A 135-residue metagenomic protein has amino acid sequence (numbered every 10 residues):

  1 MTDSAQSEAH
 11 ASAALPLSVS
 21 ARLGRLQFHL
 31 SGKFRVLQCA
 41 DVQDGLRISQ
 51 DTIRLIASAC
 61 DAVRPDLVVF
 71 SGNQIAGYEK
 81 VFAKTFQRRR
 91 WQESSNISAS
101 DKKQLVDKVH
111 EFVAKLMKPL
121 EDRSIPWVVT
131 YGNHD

Functional and structural regions predicted by a protein language model:
M1-Q50, I56: Mobile, glycine- and charge-enriched loop segments and immediately flanking short secondary-structure elements within
L46, Q50-D135: Core catalytic region of metal-dependent phosphoesterases/phosphodiesterases, especially metallo-beta-lactamase-like
